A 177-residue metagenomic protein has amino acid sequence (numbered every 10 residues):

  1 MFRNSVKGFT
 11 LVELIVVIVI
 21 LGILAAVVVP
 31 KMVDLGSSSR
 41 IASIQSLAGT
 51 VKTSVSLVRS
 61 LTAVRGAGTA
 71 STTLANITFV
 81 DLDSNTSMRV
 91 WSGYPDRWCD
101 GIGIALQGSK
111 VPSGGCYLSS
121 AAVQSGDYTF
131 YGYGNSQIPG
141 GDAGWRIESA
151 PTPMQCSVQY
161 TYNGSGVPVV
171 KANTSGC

Functional and structural regions predicted by a protein language model:
M1-F2, V19, V51, L57 (+1 more regions): Short, contiguous, well-ordered secondary-structure segments
M1-S43: N-terminal single-pass transmembrane signal-anchor helix
S39-T69: Membrane-proximal N-terminal amphipathic helix
V64-C177: Periplasmic/extracellular, small/polar-rich flexible segments of pilin-like filament-forming proteins
